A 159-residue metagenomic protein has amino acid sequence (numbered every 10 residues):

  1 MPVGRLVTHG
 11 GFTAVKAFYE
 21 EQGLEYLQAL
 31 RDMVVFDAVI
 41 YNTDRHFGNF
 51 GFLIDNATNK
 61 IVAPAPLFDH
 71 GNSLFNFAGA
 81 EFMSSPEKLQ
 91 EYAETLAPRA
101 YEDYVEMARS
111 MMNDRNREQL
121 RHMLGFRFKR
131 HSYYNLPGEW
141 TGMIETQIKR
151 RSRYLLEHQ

Functional and structural regions predicted by a protein language model:
M1-N42, H46-F47, G51-Q159: Anionic ligand-binding catalytic core segments
